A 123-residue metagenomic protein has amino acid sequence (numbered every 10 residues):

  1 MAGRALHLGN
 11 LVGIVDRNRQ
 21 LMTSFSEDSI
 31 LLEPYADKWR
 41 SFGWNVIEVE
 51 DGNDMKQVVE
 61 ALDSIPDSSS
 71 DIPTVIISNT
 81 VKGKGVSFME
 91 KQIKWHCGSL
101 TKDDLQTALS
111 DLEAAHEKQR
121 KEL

Functional and structural regions predicted by a protein language model:
M1-L123: Glycine-rich ThDP/TPP pyrophosphate-binding loop and its adjacent helix/strand module within ThDP-dependent enzymes
